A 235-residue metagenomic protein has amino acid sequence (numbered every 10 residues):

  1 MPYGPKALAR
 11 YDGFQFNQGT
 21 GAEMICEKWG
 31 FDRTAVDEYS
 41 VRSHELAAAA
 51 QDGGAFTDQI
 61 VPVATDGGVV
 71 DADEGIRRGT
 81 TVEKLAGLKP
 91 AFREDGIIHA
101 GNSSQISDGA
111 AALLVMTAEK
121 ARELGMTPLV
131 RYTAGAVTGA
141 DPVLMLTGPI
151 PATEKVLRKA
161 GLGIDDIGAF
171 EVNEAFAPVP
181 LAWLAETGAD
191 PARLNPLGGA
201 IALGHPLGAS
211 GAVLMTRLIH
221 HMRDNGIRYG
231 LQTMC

Functional and structural regions predicted by a protein language model:
M1, D12-Q18, G79-Q105, E186-L214 (+2 more regions): Conserved catalytic cysteine-centered active-site region of acyl-thioester-dependent Claisen-condensing enzymes
M1-I25, W29: Flexible glycine-/small-residue-enriched beta->alpha junction loops that bind anionic phosphate/pyrophosphate groups
Q18-I25, V41-L46, L113-E119, T147-A160 (+2 more regions): Short, well-ordered amphipathic alpha-helical segments that serve as non-catalytic structural scaffolds within diverse
G21-R33, A50, A140, P151-D166 (+1 more regions): Conserved active-site "lid/cap" helical segment
I25-D32, D37-Y39, D95-I106, A136 (+3 more regions): Cysteine-centered functional microenvironments
T34-E123, P128, E186, P191-R193: N-terminal extracellular/periplasmic Venus flytrap/periplasmic-binding protein-like
V70, G75-I76, P142-P149, E174-A192 (+1 more regions): Short glycine/threonine-rich loop-to-helix capping motif typified by GTGT followed within a few residues by an Asp-Pro
A118-D166: Glycine- and Gly-Pro-enriched alpha-helical subdomains that act as flexible, kink-prone "lid/hinge" or packing modules
